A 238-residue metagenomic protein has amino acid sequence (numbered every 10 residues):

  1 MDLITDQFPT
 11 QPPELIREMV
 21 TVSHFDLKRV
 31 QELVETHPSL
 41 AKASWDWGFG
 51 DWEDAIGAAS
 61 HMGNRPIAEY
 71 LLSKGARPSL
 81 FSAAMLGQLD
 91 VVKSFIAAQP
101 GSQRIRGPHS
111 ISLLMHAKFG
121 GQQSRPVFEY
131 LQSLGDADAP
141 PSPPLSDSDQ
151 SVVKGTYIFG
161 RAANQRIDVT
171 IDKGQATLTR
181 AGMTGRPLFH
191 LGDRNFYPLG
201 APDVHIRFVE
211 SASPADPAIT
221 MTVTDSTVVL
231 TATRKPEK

Functional and structural regions predicted by a protein language model:
D2-T10, A68-G75, P141-L145: TPR-adjacent "capping" and linker segments in tetratricopeptide-repeat scaffold/adaptor proteins
D6-H24, K42-S60, G75-L86, R104-F119: Ankyrin-repeat boundary/"N-cap" motif
S23, V34, G48, S73 (+8 more regions): Generic structural signal for beta-strand residues in well-ordered domains
F25-E35, G63-L72, Q88-A97, Q122-S133: Ankyrin repeat structural motif
Q31-P38, K42-W45: Short amphipathic alpha-helical segments enriched in leucine
P38-S39, K74-R77, P100-G101, G135-A137: Ankyrin-repeat C-terminal turn/loop position
Q99, G107-D138: Ligand-binding grooves and catalytic loops that recognize ribose/phosphate and carbohydrate rings, and esterified lipid
A137-K238: Peripheral terminal and inter-domain segments
